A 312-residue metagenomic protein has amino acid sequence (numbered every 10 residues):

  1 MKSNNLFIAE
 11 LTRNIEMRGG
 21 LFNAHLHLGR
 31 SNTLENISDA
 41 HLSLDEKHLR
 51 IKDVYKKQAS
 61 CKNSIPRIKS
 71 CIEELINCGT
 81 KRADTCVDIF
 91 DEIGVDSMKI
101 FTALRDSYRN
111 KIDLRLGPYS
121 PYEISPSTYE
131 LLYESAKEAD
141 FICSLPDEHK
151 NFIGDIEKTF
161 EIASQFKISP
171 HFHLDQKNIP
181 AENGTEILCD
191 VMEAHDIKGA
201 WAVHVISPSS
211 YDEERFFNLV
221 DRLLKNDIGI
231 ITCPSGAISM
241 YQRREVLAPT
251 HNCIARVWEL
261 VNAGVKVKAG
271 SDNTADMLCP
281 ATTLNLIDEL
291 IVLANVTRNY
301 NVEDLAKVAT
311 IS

Functional and structural regions predicted by a protein language model:
M1-G19: Histidine-rich, glycine-flanked metal-binding segment
A9, S97-Y108, S125-W201, V205-I230 (+1 more regions): Histidine/acidic residue-rich metal-binding segments in metalloenzymes
M17, L34-C86, E92-R109, Y133: Alpha-helical scaffold segments that flank or form the walls of functional sites
G19-S31, S169-N178: Histidine-centered catalytic micro-motifs
H27, D88-F90, G117-E123, L145-H149 (+4 more regions): Active-site beta-loop-alpha junctions enriched in small/polar residues
S31-S64, A139, F166, G184-A202 (+3 more regions): Active-site gating loops and adjacent loop-to-helix segments of metal-dependent hydrolytic enzymes
R50-P66, R115-P126, L145-H149: Active-site mouth loops of central-metabolism enzymes
D190-A200, M240, H251-S312: His/Asp/Glu-enriched, well-ordered alpha-helical/loop segment that forms or immediately abuts the divalent-metal
